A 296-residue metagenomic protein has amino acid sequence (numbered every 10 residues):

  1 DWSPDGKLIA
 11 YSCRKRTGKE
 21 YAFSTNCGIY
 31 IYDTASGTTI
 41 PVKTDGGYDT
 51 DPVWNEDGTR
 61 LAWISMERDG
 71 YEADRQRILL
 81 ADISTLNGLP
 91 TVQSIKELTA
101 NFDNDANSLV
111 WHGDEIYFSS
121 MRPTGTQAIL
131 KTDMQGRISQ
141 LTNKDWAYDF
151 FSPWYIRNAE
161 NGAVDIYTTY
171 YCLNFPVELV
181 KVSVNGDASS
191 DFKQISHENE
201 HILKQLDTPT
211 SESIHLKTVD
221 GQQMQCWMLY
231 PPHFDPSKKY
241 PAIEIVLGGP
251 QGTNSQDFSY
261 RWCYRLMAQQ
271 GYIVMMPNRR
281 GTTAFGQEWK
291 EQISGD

Functional and structural regions predicted by a protein language model:
D1, S12-G28, P41-T50, A62-L79 (+6 more regions): A flexible loop/linker signature enriched in serine peptidases of the S9 family
P4-D5, E56-D57, W111-G113, Y155-G162: Residue-level detector of Asp-centered blade-edge/turn motifs that repeat once per structural unit in beta-propeller
D5, Y48, D57, D105 (+2 more regions): WD40/WD-repeat beta-propeller blade-loop signature
I9, G58-A62, I116-Y117, D165-Y167: Hydrophobic beta-strand positions that form the internal "hydrophobic ladder" of WD40/Gbeta-like beta-propeller blades
D33-G37, I83-L86, T132-R137, V184-D187: Short loop/turn segments that connect beta-strands within beta-propeller blades
G37-P41, G88, V92-E97, R137-Q140 (+2 more regions): Predominantly a core beta-strand signature of beta-propeller blades across repeat-based propeller domains
P52, L109, F151-W154: Hydrophobic core register within WD40 beta-propeller blades
F150-D296: Serine-hydrolase catalytic core recognition
